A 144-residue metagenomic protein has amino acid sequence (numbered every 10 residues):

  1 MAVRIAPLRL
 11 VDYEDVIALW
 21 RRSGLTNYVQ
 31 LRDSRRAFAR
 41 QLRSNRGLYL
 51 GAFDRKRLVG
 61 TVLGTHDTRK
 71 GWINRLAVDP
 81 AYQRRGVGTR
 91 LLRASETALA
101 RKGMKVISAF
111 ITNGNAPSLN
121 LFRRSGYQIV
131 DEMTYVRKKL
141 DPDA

Functional and structural regions predicted by a protein language model:
A2-R4: Extreme N-terminal starter segment of soluble prokaryotic enzymes
P7-R75, A98, I129-D141: Acetyl-CoA-dependent GNAT
V78: Short, conserved catalytic or interaction motifs in soluble domains
Q83, A109-S118: Conserved beta-strand-loop-alpha-helix junction that forms the acyl-donor binding cleft
R84-T97, R124: Conserved acetyl-CoA-binding loop-helix of GNAT-fold acetyltransferases
V87, M104, Y127: Short phosphate-binding/catalytic loops that engage adenosine nucleotides
L92, L99-I111: Conserved GNAT acetyl-CoA-binding A-motif
P117-I129: Short acidic, glycine/proline-enriched helix-loop-strand junctions
